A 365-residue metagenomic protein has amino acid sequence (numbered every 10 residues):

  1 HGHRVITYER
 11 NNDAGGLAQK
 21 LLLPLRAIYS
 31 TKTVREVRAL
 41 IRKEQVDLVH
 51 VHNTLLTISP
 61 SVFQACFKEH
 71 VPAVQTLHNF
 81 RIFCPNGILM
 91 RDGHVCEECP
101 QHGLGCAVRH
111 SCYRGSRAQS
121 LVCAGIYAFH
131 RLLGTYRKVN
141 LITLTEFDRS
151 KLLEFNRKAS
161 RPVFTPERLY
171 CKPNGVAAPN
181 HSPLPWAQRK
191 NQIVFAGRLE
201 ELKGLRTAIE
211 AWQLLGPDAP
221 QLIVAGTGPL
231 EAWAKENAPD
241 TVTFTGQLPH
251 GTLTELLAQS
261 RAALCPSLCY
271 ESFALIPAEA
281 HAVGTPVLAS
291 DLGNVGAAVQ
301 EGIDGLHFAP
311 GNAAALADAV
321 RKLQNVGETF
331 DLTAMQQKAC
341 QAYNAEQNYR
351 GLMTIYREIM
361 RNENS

Functional and structural regions predicted by a protein language model:
I41, Q247, L256-S260: Short alpha-helical donor nucleotide-sugar binding micro-motif in glycosyltransferases
I82, E97-H181: Donor nucleotide-sugar binding/catalytic pocket of nucleotide-sugar-dependent glycosyltransferases
I142, V176, P185-K203, I209-Q213 (+1 more regions): Conserved donor-binding/catalytic core segment of Leloir-type glycosyltransferases
A232-T252: Nucleotide-activated donor-binding/catalytic signature segment of Leloir-type glycosyltransferases, i.e., the conserved
C265, P286-A289: Short hydrophobic beta-strand element within catalytic cores of glycosyltransferases and related nucleotide-activated
P277-A278, D291-G302, L306-H307: Short acidic/histidine- and often glycine-rich active-site loop of Leloir-type glycosyltransferases that engages
E301-G302, L306-A313, R321-E328: Conserved acidic donor-binding segment of nucleotide-sugar-dependent glycosyltransferases
D304, T329-A342, G351: A short, well-ordered alpha-helix in the C-terminal region of glycosyltransferases
